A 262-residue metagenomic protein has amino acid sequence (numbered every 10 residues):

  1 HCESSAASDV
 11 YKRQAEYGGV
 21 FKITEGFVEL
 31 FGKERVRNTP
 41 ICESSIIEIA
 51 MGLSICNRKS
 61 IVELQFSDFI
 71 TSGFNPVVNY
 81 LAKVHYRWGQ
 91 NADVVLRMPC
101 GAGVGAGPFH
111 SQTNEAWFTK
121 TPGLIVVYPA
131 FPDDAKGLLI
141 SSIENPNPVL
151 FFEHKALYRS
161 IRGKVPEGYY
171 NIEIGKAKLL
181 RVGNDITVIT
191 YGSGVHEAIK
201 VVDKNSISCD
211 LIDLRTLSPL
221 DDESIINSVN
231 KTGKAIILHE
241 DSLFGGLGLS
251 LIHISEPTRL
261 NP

Functional and structural regions predicted by a protein language model:
H1-A7, Y11, I252-P262: Single conserved hydrophobic/aromatic residue that forms the stacking wall/gate of nucleotide- or nucleobase-binding
C2-E3, T119, S142, L179-R181 (+1 more regions): Generic structural signal for beta-strand residues in well-ordered domains
S5-S8, K12-P148, F152, L157: Thiamine diphosphate
F21-L30, E43, G89-R97, G103-G105 (+2 more regions): Thiamine diphosphate
L124-A130, L217-L220, P262: Short, exposed beta-strand "edge-strand" segments with a Pro/Gly-rich flavor and a Y/T-containing core
